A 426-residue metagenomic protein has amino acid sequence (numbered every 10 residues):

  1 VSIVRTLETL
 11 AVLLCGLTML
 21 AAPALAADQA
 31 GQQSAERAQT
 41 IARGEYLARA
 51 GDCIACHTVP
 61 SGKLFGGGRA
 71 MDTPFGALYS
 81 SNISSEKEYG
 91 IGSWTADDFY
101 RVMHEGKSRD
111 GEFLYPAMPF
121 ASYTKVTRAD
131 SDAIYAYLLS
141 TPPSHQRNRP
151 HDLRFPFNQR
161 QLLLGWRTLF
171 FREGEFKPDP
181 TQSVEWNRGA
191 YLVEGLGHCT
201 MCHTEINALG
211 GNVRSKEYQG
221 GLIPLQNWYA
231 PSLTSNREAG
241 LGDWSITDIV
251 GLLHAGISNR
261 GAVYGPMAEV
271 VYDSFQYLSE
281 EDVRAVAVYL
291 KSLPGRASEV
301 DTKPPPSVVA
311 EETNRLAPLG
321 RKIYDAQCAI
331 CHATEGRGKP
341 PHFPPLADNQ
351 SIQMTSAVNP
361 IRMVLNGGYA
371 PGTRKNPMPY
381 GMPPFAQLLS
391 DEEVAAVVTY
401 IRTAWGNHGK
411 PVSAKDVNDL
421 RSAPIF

Functional and structural regions predicted by a protein language model:
V1-E8: N-terminal secretory signal peptides that target proteins for export/translocation
E8-A21: Bacterial N-terminal signal peptides
A21-D28: Boundary at the C-terminal end of the N-terminal hydrophobic targeting segment
G31-Q39, T58-A77, R109-A190, E194-G195 (+4 more regions): Flexible coil segments in periplasmic/lumen-exposed cytochrome c-class electron-transfer proteins
E36-T58: Mature N-terminal segment immediately following signal peptide/propeptide cleavage in secreted/periplasmic
D52-A55, A70-K125, A129, N227-P231 (+2 more regions): The feature marks the first
I246, G256, A347-E392: Extended, polar beta-sheet/loop recognition surfaces of beta-rich domains that mediate binding to diverse ligands
L319-R362, M378: C-terminal structural cap/anchor segments
